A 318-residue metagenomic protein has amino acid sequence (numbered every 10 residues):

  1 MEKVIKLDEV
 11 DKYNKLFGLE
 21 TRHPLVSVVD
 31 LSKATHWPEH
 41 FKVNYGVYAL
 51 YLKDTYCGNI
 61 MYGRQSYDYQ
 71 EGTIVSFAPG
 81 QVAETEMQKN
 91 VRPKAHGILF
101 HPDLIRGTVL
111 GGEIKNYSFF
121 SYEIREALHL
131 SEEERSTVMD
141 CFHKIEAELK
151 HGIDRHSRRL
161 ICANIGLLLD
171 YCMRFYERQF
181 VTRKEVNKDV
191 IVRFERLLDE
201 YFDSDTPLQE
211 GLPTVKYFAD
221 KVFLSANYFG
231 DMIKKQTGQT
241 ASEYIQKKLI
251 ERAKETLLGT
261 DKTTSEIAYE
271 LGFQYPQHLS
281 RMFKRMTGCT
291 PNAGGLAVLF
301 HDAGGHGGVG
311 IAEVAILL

Functional and structural regions predicted by a protein language model:
M1-Y67: Generic protein-terminus/edge-of-domain signal
R64-S76: Short acidic-glycine-tyrosine-enriched beta hairpin
G72, F229, H278-L279, F283: Short hydrophobic/aromatic patch on the recognition helix
Q88-I153: A hydrophobic/aromatic-rich effector-binding and dimerization subdomain of bacterial HTH-type transcriptional regulators
S136-D199: An amphipathic alpha-helical interaction segment
K184-V222, E243-K262: A short, Lys/Arg-enriched amphipathic alpha-helix from helix-turn-helix/homeodomain DNA-binding modules
Q236-Q274, L296-F300, G304: Terminal helix-turn-helix DNA-binding modules in bacterial transcription factors
S280-G307, I311-E313, L317-L318: …primarily DNA-binding HTH/wHTH and HhH modules…
